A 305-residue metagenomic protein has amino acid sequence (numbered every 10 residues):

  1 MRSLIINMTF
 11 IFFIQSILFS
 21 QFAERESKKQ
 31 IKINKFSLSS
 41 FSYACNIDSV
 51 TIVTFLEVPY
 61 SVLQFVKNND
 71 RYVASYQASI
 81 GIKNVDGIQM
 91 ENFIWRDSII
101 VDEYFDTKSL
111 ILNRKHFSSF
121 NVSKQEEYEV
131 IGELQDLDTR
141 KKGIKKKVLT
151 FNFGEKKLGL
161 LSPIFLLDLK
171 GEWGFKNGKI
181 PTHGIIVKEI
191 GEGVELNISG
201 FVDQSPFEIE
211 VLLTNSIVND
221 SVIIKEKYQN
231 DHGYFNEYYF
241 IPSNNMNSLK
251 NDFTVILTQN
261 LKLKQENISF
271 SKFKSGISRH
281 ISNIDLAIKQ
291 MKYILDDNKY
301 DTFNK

Functional and structural regions predicted by a protein language model:
M1, N7-F10, N215, P242 (+2 more regions): Serine/threonine-rich low-complexity intrinsically disordered regions
M1-E26: Bacterial Sec-dependent N-terminal signal peptides
I5-I6, N121, H232, L286: Short linear sequence motifs
I6, T214, N219, K250-N251: Intrinsic-disorder/low-complexity regions
I14, K67, Y128, K188 (+2 more regions): Broad hydrophobic/π-residue packing in well-ordered secondary structure
Q21-N245, T258-G276: Intrinsically disordered, low-complexity terminal regions enriched in Ser/Thr/Pro/Gly and charged residues
Y234-F240, L249-T254, N267-I268, F273-K305: Extracytoplasmic/secretory-pathway proteins
